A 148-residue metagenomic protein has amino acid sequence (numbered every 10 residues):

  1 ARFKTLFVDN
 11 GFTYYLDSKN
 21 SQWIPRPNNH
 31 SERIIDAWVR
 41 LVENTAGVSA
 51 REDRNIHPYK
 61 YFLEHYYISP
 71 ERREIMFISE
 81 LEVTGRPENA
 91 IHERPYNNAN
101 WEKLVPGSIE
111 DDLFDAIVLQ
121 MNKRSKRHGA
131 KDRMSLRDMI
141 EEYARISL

Functional and structural regions predicted by a protein language model:
A1-L148: N-terminal secretory-pathway/extracellular module detecting exported/lumenal segments and adjacent signal-anchor/first
